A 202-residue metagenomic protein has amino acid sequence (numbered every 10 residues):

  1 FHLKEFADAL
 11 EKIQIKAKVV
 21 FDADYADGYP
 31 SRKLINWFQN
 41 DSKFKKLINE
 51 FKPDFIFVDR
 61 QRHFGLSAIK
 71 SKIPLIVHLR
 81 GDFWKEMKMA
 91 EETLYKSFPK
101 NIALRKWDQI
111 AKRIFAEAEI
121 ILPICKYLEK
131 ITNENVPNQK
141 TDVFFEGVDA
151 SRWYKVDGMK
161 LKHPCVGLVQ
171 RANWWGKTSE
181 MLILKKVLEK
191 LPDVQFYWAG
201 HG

Functional and structural regions predicted by a protein language model:
F1-Y25, K186-E189: N-terminal subdomain of nucleotide-sugar transferases
H2, A150, L161-G202: Conserved catalytic-core segment of nucleotide-activated headgroup transferases in glycan assembly
V19-L47, Y95-K100: A short, charged, and often flexible helix/loop element on the N-terminal side of the glycosyltransferase catalytic
Y25-P30, V77-Q109: Acceptor-binding helix/loop patch of EC 2.4 sugar-transfer enzymes, predominantly nucleotide-sugar-dependent
S42, K46, F98-I121: Membrane-proximal helix-turn-helix segments that form the acceptor-binding/catalytic region of lipid-linked
K46-H63, A68: Short N-terminal targeting/anchoring amphipathic segment
E117-C125, Y197-A199: A short beta-strand/loop micro-motif in the catalytic core of glycosyltransferases that engages the nucleotide-sugar
Y127, F144-G147: Carbohydrate-associated surface elements
